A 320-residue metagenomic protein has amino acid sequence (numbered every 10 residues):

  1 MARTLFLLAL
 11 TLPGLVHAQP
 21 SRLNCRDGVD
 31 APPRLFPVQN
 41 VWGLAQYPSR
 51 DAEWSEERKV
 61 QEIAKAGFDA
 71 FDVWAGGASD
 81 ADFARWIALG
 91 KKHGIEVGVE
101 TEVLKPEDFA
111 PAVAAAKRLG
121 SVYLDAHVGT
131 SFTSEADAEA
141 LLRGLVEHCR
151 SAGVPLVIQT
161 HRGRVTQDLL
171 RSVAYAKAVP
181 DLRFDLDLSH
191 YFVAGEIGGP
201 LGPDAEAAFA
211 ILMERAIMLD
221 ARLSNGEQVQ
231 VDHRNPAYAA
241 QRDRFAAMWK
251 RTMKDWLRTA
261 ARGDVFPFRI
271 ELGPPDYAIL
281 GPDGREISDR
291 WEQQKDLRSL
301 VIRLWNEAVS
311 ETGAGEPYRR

Functional and structural regions predicted by a protein language model:
T4-L12: Sec-dependent N-terminal signal peptides
Q19-K117, S121, S299-R320: N-terminal pre-domain/capping segments
Q19-P37, E53-E62, A178-R183, F192-R320: Histidine-acidic metal/acid-base catalytic patches
P33-L44, F71-V73, I95-T101, L124-A126 (+4 more regions): Hydrophobic faces of well-ordered beta-strands that scaffold small-molecule active sites in alpha/beta enzyme cores
Y47-E53, A70-A84, T101-A110, S131-D137 (+3 more regions): Acidic-and-aromatic substrate-binding clefts and catalytic sites of carbohydrate-active enzymes
R58-E62, A81-A88, K92, P111-R118 (+7 more regions): Alpha-helical scaffolding segments of alpha/beta enzyme cores, especially the outer helices of TIM-barrel or partial
H93-F184: Active-site acidic/histidine proton-transfer and metal-coordination neighborhood in alpha/beta enzyme cores
